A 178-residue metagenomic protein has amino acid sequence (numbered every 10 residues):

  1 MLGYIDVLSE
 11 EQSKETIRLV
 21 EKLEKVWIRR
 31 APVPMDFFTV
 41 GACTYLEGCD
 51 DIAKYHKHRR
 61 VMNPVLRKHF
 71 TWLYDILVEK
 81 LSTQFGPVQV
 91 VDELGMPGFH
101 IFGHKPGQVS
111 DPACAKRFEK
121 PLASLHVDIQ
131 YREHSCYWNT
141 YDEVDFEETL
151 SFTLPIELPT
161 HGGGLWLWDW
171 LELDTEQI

Functional and structural regions predicted by a protein language model:
M1-E79: N-terminal auxiliary "cap/dimerization" subdomain that precedes the catalytic jelly-roll/cupin core of mononuclear
D6, I101-G103, D169: Pocket-edge structural micro-motifs
E21, S82, H104, E157 (+1 more regions): Residue-level marker of positions within ordered structural domains that often coincide with functionally constrained
P32-P34, G41, P64, P87 (+3 more regions): Proline-rich intrinsically disordered, low-complexity coils
E47-E119, C136-W138, V144: Signature of the catalytic double-stranded beta-helix
Q108-I178: Catalytic core of non-heme Fe(II) oxygenases with the double-stranded beta-helix
